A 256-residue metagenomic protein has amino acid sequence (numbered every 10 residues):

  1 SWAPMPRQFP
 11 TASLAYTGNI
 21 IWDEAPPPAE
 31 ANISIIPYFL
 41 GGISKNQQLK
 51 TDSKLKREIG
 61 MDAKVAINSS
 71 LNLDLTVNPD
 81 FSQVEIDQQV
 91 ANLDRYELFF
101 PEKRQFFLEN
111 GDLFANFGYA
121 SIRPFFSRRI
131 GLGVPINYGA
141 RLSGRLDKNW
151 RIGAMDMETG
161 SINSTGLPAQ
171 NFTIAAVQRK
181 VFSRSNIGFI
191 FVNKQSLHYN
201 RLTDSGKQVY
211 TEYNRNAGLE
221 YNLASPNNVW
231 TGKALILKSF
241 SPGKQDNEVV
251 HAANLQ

Functional and structural regions predicted by a protein language model:
S1-G18, P26, A31, I36-K45 (+1 more regions): Outer-membrane beta-barrel channel domains
